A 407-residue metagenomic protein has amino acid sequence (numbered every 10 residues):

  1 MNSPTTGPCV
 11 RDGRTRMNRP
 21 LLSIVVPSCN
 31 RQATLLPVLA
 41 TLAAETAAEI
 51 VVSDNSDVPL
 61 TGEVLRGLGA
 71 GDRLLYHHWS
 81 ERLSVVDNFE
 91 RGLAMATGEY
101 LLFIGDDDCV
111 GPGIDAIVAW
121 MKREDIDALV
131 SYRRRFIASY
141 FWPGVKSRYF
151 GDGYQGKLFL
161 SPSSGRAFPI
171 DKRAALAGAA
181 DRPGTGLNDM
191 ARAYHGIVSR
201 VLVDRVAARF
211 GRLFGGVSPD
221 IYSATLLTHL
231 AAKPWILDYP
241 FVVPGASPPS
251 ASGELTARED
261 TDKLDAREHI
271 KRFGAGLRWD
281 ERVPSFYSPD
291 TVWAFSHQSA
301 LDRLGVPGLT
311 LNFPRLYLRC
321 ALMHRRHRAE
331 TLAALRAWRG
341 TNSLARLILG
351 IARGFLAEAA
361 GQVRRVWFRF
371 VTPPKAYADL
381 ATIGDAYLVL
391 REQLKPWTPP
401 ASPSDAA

Functional and structural regions predicted by a protein language model:
N2, G7-E259: Nucleotide-sugar donor-binding/catalytic module of glycosyltransferases that assemble extracellular/cell-envelope
Y132, P240-A407: C-terminal subregions of glycosyltransferases and related glycan-biosynthesis enzymes
